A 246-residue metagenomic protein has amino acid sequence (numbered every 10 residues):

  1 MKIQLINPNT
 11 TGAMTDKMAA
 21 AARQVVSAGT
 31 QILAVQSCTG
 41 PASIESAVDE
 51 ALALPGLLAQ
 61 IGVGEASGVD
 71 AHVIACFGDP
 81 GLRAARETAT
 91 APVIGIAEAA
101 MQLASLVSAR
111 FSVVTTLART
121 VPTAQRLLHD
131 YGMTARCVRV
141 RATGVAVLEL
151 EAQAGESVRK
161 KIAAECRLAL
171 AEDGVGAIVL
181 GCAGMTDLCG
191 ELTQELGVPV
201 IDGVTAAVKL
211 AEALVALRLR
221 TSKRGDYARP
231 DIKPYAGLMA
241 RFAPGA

Functional and structural regions predicted by a protein language model:
K2-V25: N-terminal beta1-alpha1 ligand-phosphate binding loop
L5, A66-C76, G174-C182: Periplasmic-binding protein-like
A13, S105-A142, S157-V158, A213-A246: Short, glycine-/small-residue-rich phosphate/pyrophosphate-handling segment
A34-I61, L148-A154: N-terminal beta-loop-helix "entrance" segment that forms/cooperates in small-molecule cofactor or anionic ligand
A51-G68, R159-G174: Short, well-structured alpha-helical segments in soluble
L54-A109, V113-V114: Glycine/small-residue-rich loop that forms an oxyanion/phosphate-binding "nest" at active or ligand-binding sites
Q125-C182, L188: Active-site rim beta-loop-alpha module in soluble metabolic enzymes
G190-S222: A contiguous, mid-protein "functional segment" used to position or interact with cofactors/ions or partner subunits
